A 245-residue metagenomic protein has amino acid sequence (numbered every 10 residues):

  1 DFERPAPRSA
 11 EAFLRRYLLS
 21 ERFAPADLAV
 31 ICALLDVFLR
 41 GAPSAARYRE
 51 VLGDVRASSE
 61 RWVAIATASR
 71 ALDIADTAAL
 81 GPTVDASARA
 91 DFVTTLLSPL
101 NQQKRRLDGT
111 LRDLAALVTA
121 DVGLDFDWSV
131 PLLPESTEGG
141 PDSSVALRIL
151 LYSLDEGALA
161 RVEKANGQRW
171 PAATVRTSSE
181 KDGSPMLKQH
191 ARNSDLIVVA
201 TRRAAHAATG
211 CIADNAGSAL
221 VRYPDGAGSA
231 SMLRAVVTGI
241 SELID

Functional and structural regions predicted by a protein language model:
D1-V145, S153: Electropositive, gly/pro-rich neighborhoods at or near active sites that engage anionic ligands
L133-K181, P185-L187: Redox- and metal-dependent alpha/beta enzyme cores, enriched for Fe-S-associated oxidoreductases and cofactor-handling
V162-Q168, T209-A216: Short, aromatic/basic amphipathic alpha-helical patches
A191-R192: A short, aliphatic-rich alpha-helical micro-motif
T201-R202: Glycine-rich, N-terminal phosphate-binding loop of Rossmann-like dinucleotide-binding domains
A205-A207: Short glycine-rich, flexible loops that bind phosphorylated cofactors or substrates
G217-D245: Ser/Thr/Gly-rich flexible loops in soluble cytosolic domains mediating phosphotransfer, phosphorylation
